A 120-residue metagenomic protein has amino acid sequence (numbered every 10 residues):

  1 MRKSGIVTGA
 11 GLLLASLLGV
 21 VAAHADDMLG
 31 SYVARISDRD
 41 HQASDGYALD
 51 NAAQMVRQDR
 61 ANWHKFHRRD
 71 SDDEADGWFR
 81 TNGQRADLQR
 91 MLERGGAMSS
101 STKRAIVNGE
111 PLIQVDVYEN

Functional and structural regions predicted by a protein language model:
M1-A25: Classic N-terminal secretory signal peptides
G5, D40, G83: Solvent-exposed, flexible loop/coil residues
G9-A10, M28, A48, S71: Short, functionally important structural connectors and interaction interfaces within domains
L18-A53: N-terminal leader/targeting segments
D27-S31, S44, G83-R85, N108-L112: Extracytoplasmic
V33-S37, M91, Q114-Y118: Soluble periplasmic/extracytoplasmic beta-strand elements of cell-envelope proteins
G46-K103: Mature extracytoplasmic domains of secretory-pathway proteins
A105-N120: Short, structured protein-protein interaction patches enriched in aromatics and acidic/basic residues, typified by
